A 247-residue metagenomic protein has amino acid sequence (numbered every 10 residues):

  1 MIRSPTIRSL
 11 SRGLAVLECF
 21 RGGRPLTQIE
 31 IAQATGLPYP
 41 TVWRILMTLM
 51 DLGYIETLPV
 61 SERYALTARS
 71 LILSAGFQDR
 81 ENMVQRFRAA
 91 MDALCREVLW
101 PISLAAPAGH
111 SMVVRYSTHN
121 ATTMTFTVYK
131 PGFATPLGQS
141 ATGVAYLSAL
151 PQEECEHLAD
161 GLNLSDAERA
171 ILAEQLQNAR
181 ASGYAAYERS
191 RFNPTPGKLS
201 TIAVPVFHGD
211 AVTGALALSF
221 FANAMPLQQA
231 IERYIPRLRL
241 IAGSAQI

Functional and structural regions predicted by a protein language model:
M1-R80, V84, G243-I247: N-terminal helix-turn-helix
G53, V114-Y116, G214: A structural microfeature
T57, A186-Y187: Short beta-strand "wing" residues that participate in macromolecule-binding interfaces
P59, T195-S200: Short, small/polar residue-rich loop motifs at catalytic or cofactor-binding pockets
S61, A65-L71, A75-D160: Amphipathic alpha-helical effector-binding/dimerization core of metabolite-sensing transcriptional regulators
R169-Q177, S182, S190-P196, V212-I247: Juxtadomain coupling helices with adjacent low-complexity linkers
A203: Short hydrophobic/aromatic beta-strand element in the GNAT-like acyltransferase core that lines or flanks the acyl-donor
V206-G209: Sensor-regulatory modules in signal-transduction proteins
